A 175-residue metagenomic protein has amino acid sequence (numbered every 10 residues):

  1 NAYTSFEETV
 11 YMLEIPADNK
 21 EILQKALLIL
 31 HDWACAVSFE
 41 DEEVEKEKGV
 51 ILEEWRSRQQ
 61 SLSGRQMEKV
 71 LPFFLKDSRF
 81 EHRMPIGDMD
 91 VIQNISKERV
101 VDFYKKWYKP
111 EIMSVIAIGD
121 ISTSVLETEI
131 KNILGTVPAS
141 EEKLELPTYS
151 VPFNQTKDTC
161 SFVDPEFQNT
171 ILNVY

Functional and structural regions predicted by a protein language model:
N1-E21, S57-I112, T136-Y175: Non-catalytic beta-strand/loop surface segments
L13-E47: M16/insulysin-pitrilysin zinc metalloprotease superfamily fold
A17-K20, G119-S124: Helix N-cap motif at beta-to-alpha junctions
A26-H31, E127-L134: Short amphipathic alpha-helices in soluble, non-transmembrane regions that often serve as interface/regulatory elements
F39, S122-S124, L134-S140: Bacterial peptidoglycan biogenesis and beta-lactam-recognition machinery
E54: Active-site neighborhoods of enzyme catalytic cores
